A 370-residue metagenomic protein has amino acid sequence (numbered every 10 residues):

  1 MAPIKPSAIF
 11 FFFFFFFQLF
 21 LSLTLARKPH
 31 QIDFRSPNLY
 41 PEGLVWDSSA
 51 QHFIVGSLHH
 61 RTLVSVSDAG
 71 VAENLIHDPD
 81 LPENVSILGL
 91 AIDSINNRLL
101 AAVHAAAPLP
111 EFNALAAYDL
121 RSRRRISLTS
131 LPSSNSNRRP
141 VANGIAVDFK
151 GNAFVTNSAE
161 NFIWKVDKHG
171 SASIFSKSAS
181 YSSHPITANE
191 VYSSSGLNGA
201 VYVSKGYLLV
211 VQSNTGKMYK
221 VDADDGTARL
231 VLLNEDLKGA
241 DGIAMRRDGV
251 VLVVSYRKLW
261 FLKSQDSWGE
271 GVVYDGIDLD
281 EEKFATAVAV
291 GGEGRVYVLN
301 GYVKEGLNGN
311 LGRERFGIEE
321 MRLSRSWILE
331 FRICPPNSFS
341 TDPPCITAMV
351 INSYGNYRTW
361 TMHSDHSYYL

Functional and structural regions predicted by a protein language model:
L21-L39: A short helix->beta-strand "capping" segment at the edge of beta-propeller domains
H30-D33, A72-D80, I126-P132, S173-S180 (+4 more regions): Beta-propeller fold detector
R35-H52, D80-A107, P132-A153, Y181-L208 (+3 more regions): Beta-rich, blade/repeat-based domains predominating in secreted/periplasmic proteins but also intracellular
I54-D78: Beta-propeller domains
L58, H104-A106, S158-E160, K168 (+5 more regions): Short loop/turn segments immediately following the C-termini of beta-strands
R61-V64, P108-L109, L115, N161-W164 (+3 more regions): Structural signal for beta-propeller blades
S67-V71, D119-R123, D167-S171, D222-G226 (+2 more regions): Short loop/turn segments that connect beta-strands within beta-propeller blades
A289-F339: Blade-level signature of beta-propeller repeat domains, shared across WD40, Kelch, NHL, RCC1 and BNR/Asp-box propellers
